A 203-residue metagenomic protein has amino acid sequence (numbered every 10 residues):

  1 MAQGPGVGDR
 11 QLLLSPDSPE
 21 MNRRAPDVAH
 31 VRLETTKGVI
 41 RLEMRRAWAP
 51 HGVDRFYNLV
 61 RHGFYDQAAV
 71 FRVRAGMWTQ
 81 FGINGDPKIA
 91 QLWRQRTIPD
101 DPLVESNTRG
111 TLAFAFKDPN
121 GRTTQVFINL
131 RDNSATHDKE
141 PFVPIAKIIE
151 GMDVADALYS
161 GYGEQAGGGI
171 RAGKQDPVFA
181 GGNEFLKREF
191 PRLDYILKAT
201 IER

Functional and structural regions predicted by a protein language model:
M1-R203: Cyclophilin-like peptidyl-prolyl cis-trans isomerases
